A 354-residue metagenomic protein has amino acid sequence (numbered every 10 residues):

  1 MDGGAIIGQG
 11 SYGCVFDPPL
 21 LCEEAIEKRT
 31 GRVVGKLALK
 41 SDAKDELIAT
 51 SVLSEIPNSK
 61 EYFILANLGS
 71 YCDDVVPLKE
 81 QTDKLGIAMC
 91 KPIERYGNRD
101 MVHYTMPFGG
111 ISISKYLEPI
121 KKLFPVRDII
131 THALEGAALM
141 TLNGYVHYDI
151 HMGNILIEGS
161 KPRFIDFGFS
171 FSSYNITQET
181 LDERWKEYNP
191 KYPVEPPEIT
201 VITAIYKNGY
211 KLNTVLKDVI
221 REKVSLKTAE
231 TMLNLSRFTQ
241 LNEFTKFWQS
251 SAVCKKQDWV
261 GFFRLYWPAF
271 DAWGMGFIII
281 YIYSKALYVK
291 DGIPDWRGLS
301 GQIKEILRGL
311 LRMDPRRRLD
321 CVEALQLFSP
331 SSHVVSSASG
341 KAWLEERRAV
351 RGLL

Functional and structural regions predicted by a protein language model:
Q9-P92: ATP-binding glycine-rich loop module of kinase domains
E61-V126, I176: Conserved structural core of kinase catalytic domains
M140-E158, F164: Catalytic-loop of the protein kinase fold
P162-K290: C-lobe/activation-segment region of protein kinase-like
G298-R312: Conserved C-terminal C-lobe helix
M313-S339: Terminal C-lobe "cap" of eukaryotic-type protein kinase domains
S336-L354: Regulatory extensions appended to serine/threonine kinase catalytic cores
